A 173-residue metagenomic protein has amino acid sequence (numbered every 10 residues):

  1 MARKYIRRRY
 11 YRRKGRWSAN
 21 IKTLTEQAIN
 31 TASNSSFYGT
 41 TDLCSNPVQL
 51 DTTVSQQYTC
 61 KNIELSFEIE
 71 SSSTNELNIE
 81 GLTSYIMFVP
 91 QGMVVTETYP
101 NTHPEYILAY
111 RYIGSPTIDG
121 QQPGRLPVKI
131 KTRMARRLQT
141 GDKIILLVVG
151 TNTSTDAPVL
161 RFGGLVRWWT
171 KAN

Functional and structural regions predicted by a protein language model:
A2-N173: Capsid-like jelly-roll
